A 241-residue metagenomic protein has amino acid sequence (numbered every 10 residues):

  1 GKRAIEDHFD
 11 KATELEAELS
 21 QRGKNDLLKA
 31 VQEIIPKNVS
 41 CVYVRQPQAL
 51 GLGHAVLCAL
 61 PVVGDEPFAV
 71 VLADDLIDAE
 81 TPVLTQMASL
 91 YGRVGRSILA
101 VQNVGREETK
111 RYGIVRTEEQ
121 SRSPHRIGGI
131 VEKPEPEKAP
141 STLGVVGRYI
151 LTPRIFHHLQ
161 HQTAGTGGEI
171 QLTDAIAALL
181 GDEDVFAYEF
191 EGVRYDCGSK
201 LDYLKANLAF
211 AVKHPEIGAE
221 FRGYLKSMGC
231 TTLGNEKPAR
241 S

Functional and structural regions predicted by a protein language model:
G1-G23: N-terminal FAD cofactor-binding segment of flavoenzymes
K2-D7, G51-L52, A79, D196: Short active-site-adjacent helix-start/loop capping segments
E14-E18, N25-T117, P153, L159-Q162: Conserved beta-loop-beta/alpha segment of the NTase-like Rossmann-fold superfamily that binds/positions NTPs
L27-K37, D78-P82, N103-K110, E137-K138 (+3 more regions): Low-complexity, flexible helical/coil segments
A69, A88-G92, E119-G223: Catalytic-core segments of class I nucleotidyltransferases/pyrophosphorylases that form NMP-activated intermediates
A211-S241: Generic C-terminus detector
